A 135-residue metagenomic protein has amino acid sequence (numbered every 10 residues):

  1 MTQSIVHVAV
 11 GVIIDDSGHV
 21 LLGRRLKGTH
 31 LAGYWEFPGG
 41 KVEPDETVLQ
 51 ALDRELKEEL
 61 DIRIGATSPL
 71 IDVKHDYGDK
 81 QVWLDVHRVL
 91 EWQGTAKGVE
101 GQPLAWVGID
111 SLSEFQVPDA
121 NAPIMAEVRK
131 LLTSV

Functional and structural regions predicted by a protein language model:
M1-S4, R129-V135: Generic C-terminal helix-cap and adjacent flexible tail
M1-V20, K41: Conserved N-terminal beta-strand and adjoining loop/helix that marks the start of the Nudix/MutT-like hydrolase domain
H7-A9, G18, V82-D85, Q102: Change "...and in nucleic-acid phosphodiester-cleaving endonucleases..." to "...and in nucleic-acid processing enzymes
D15, R63, D72-T95, A105 (+1 more regions): Active-site-adjacent beta-strand/loop module that shapes the phosphate/pyrophosphate-binding cleft
H19-E58: Conserved Nudix-box catalytic region and its N-terminal flanking loop in Nudix hydrolases and closely related
E59-A66: Short secondary-structure junctions
R88, K97-V128: NUDIX/MutT-family hydrolases
